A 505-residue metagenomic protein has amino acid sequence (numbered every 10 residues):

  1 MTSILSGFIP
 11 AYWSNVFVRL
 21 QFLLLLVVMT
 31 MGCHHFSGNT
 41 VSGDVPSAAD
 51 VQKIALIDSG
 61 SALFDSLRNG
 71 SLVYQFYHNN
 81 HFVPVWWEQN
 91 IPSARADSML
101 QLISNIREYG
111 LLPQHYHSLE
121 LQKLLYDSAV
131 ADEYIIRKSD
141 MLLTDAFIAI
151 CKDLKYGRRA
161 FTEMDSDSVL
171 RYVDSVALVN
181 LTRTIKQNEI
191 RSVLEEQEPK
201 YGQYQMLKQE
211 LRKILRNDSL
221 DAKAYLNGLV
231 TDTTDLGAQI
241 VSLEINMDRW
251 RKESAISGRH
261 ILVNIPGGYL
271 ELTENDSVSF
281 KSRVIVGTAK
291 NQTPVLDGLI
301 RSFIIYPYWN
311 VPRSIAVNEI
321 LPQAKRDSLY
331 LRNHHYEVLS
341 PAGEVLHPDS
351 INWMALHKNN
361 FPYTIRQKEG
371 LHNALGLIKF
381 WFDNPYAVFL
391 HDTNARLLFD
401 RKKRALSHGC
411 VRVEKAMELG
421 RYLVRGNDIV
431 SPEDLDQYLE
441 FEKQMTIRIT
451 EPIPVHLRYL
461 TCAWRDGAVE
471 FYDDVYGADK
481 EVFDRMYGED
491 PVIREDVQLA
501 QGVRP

Functional and structural regions predicted by a protein language model:
M1-F17: N-terminal secretory signal peptides that target proteins for export/translocation
F17, S93, E133-T144, Q197 (+3 more regions): Generic detection of long, well-ordered alpha-helical segments
V18-L25: Sec-dependent signal peptide recognition, specifically the positively charged N-region followed immediately by
L26-V28, L419: Enrichment for repetitive, rod-forming helical segments
T30-G32: C-terminal motif of bacterial Sec signal peptides marking the signal peptidase cleavage site
H34-L72, F76-N79, I148, M164-Y172 (+1 more regions): Well-ordered beta-sheet/strand-loop patches within structured domains
H34-R171: Cationic-aromatic interfacial patches
